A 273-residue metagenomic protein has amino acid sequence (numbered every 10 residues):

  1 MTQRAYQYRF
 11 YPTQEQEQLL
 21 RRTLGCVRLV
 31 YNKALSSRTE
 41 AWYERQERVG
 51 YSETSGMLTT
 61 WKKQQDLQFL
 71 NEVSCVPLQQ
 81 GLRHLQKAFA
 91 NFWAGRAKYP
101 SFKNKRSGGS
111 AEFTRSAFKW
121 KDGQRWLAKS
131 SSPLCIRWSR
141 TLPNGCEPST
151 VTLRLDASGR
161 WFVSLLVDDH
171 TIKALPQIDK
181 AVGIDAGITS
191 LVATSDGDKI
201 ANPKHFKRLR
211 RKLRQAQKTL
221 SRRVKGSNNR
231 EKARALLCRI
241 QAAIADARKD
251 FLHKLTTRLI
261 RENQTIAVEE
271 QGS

Functional and structural regions predicted by a protein language model:
M1-S273: Nucleic-acid substrate recognition interfaces
